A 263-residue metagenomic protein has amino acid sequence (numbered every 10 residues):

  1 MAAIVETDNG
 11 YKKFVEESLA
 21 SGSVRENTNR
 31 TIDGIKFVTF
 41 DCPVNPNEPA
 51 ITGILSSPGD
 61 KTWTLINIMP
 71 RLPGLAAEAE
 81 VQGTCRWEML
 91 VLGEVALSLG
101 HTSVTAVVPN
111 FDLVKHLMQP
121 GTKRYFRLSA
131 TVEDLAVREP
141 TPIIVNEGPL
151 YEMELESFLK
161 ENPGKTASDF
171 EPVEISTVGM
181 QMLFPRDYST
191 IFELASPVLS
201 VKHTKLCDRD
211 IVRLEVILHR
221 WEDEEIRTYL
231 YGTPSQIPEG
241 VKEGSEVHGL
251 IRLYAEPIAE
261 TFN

Functional and structural regions predicted by a protein language model:
M1-N29: N-terminal alpha-helical "arm" segments
I4, G10-Y11, S245-A259: Short, charged beta-turn/beta-strand-edge "cap" motif at the junction between a beta-strand and an adjacent loop
R30-D187, I191-P197, I211-V212: Long, hydrophobic alpha/beta structural blocks
V95-L99, S103-V104, L199-T228: OB-fold (S1/OB) nucleic-acid-binding surfaces
T190-E193, K205-C207, S235, E243: A structural signal for the main folded, soluble domain(s) of proteins
I226-L230, P257-N263: C-terminal output/interaction extensions
T233-G249: Short nucleic-acid-contacting surface segments enriched for D/E, G, S/T with interspersed K/R
